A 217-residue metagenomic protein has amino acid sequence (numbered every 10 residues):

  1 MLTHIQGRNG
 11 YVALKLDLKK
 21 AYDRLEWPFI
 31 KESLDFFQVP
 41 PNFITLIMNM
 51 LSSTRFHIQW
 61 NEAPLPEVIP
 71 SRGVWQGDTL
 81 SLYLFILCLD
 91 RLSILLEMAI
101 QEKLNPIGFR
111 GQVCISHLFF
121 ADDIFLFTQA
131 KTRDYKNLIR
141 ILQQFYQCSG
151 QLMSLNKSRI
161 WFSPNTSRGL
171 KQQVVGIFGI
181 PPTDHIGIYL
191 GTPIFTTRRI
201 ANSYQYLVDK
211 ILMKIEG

Functional and structural regions predicted by a protein language model:
M1-G217: Nucleotidyl polymerases of mobile genetic elements and RNA viruses
